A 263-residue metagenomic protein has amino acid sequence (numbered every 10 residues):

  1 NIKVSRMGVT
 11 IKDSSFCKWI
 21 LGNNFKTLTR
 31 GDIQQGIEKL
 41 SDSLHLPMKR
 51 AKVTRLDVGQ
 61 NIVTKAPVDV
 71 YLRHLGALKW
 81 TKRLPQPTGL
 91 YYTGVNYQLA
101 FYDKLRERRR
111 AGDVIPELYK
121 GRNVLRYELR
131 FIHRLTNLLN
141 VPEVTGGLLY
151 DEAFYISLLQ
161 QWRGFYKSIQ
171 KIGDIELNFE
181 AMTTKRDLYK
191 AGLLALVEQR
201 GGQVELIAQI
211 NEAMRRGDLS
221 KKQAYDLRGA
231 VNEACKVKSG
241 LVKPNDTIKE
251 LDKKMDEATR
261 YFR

Functional and structural regions predicted by a protein language model:
N1-N211, R215-R216, A234-R263: Structured, helix-rich domain cores that form ligand/interaction pockets
A224: Helix-turn-helix DNA-binding segment
L227-A234: DNA major-groove recognition helices of helix-turn-helix
